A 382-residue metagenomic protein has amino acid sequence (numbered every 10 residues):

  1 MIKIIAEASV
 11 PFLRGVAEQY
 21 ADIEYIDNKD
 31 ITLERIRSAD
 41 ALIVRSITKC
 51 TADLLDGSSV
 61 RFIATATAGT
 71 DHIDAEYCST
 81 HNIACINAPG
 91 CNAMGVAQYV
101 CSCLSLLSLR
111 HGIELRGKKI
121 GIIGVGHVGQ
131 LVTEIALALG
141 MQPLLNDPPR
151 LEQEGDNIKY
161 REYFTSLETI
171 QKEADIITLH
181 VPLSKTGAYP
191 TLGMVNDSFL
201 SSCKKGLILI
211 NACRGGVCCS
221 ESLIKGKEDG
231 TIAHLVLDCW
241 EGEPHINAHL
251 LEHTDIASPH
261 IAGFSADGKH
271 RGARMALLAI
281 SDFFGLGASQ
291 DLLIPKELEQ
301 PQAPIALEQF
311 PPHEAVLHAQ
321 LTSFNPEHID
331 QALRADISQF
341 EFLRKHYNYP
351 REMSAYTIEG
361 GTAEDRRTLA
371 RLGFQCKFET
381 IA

Functional and structural regions predicted by a protein language model:
M1, R116-K119, G206: Phosphate-coordination loops involved in phosphoryl transfer and adenosine-cofactor binding
M1-A39, L144: N-terminal glycine-/charge-rich "phosphate-binding" loop or analogous flexible N-terminal tail
A8, P89, A97, R116-L137: Glycine-rich adenosine-cofactor-binding loop
A41-I113: Phosphate/diphosphate ligand-binding glycine-rich loop within oxidoreductases
K49-C50, L151-A248: Rossmann-like adenosine-cofactor binding region
A97-I113, L137-M141, R274-D282: Oxidoreductase and adenylate-handling cofactor-binding alpha/beta cores
L139-N157: NAD(P)-binding Rossmann-fold cofactor-contacting core
G206-I381: Rossmann-like dinucleotide-binding domain for NAD(H)/NADP(H)
